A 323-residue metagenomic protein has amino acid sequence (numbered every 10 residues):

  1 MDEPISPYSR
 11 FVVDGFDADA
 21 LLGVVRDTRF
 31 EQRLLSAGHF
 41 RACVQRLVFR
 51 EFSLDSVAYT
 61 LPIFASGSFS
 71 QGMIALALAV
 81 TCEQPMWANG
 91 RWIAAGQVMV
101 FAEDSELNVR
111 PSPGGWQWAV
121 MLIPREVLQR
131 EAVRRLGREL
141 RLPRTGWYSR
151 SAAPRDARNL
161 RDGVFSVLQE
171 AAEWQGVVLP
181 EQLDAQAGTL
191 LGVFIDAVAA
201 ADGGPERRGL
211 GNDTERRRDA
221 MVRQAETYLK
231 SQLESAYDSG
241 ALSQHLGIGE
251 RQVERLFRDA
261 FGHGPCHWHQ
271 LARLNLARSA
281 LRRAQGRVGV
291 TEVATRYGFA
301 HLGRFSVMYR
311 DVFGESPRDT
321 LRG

Functional and structural regions predicted by a protein language model:
M1-H39, P85-L233, D238-G240, Q244-E250 (+4 more regions): Alpha-helical bundle regulatory/interaction domains
A37-F40, V44, F52-F69: Conserved short histidine dyad/triad with adjacent acidic residue
R46, L54-S56, L76, V98-V100 (+1 more regions): Conserved hydrophobic/aromatic beta-strand scaffold that supports enzyme active sites
A58, F64-S70, A88-G90, V109-S112: Short histidine-centered beta-strand/loop micro-motifs that create catalytic or ligand/metal-coordination sites
T60, A79-T81, I123-P124: Solvent-exposed residues in well-ordered beta-strands and their adjoining turns, especially edge/terminal strands
F69-Q84: Short, conserved beta-strand element in jelly-roll/cupin
R218-V222, H269-L274: Generic hydrophobic, amphipathic alpha-helix propensity
V253, F257, R304-F305, Y309: Short hydrophobic/aromatic patch on the recognition helix
